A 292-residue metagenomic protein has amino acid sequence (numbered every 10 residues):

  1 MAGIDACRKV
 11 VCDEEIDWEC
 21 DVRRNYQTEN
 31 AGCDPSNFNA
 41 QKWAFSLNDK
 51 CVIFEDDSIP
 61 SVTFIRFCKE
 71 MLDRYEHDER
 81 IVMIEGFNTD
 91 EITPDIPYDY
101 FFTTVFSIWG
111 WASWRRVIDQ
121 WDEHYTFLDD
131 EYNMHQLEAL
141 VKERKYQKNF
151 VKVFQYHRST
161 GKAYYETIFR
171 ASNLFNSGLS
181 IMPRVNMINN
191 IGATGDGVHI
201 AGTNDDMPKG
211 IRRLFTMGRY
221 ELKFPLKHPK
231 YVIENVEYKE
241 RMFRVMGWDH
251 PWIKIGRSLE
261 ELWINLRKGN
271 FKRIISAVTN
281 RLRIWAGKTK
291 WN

Functional and structural regions predicted by a protein language model:
M1-F54, S58-N292: Peripheral/terminal regions associated with large enzymatic or DNA-binding modules
